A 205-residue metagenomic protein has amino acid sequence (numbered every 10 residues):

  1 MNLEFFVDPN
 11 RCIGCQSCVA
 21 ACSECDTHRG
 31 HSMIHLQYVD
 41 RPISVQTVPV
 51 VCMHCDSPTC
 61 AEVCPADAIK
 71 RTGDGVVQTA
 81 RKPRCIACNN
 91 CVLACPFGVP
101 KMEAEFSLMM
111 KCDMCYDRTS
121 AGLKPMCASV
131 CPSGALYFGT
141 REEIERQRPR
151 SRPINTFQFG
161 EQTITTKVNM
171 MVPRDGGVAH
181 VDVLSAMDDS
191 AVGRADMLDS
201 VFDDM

Functional and structural regions predicted by a protein language model:
M1-M205: Non-ligating segments of multi-cofactor redox enzymes
